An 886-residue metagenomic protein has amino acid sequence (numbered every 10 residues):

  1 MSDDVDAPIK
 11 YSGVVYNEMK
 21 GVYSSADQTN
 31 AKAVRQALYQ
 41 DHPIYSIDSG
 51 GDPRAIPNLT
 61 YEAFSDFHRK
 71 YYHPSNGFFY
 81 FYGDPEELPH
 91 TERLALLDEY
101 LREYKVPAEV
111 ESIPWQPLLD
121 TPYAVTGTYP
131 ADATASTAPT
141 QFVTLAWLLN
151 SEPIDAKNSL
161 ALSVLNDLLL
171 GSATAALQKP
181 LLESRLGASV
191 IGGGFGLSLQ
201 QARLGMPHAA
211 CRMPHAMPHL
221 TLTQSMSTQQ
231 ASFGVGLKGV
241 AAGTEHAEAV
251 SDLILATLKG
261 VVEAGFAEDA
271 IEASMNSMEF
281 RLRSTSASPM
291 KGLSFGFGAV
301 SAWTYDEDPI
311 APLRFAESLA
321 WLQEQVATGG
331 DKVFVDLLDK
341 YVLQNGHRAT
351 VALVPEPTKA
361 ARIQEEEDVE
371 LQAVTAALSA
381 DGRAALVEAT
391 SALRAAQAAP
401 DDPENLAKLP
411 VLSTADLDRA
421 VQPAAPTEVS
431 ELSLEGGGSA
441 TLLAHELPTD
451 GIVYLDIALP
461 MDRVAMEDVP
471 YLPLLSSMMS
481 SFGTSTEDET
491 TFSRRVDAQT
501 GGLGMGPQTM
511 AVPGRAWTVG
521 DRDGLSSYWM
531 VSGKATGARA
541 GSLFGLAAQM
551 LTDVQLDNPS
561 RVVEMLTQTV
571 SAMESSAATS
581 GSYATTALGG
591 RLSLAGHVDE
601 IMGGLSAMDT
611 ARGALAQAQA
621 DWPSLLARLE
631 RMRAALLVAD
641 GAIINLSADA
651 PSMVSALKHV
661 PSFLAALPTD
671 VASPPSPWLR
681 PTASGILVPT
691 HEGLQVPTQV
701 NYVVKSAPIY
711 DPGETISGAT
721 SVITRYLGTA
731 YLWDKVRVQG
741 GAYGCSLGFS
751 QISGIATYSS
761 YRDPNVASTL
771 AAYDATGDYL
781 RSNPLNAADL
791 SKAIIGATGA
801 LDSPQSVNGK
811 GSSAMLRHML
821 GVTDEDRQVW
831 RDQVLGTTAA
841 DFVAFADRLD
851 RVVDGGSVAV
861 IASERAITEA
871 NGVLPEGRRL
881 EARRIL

Functional and structural regions predicted by a protein language model:
M1-P117, A138-D155, D167, A173-R419 (+2 more regions): Charge-rich, well-structured scaffold segments of protease-associated domains
D66-R69, Y123-T134, T441-H445, R633: Short, surface-exposed beta-strand/loop micro-motifs that present aromatic residues
E103-L165, L687-I709: Loop-rich catalytic cores of soluble enzymes, especially ATP-dependent carboxylate-amine ligases and other
S136-T144, E152-K157, Q200-Q201, T228 (+5 more regions): Active-site-adjacent "gating/activation" loops or surface patches in catalytic cores
D155-L169, A209-R212, A216, D450-R495 (+3 more regions): Active/ligand-binding-proximal structured segments within catalytic/core domains that scaffold catalytic residues
Q178, K408-L434, T715-A719, T724: Glycine-rich active-site loop/lid that clamps phosphate-bearing ligands
R680-T682, E692: Mature, structured domains enriched in cysteine- and short glycine motifs
